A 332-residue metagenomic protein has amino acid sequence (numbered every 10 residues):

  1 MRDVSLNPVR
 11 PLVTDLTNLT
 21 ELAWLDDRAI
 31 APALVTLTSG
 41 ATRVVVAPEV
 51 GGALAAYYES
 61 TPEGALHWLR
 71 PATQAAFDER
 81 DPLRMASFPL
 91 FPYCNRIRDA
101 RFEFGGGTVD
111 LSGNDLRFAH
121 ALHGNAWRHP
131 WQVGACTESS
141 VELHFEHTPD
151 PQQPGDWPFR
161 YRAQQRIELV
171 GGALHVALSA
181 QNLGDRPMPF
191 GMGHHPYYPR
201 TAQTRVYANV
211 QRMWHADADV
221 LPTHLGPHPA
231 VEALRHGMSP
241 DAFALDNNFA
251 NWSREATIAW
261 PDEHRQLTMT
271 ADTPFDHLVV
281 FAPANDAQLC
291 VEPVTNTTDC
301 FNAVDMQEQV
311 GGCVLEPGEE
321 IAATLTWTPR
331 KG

Functional and structural regions predicted by a protein language model:
V4-L116, R254-F275, E319-R330: Beta-strand-rich N-terminal accessory domains
V9-L12, L16, P187-P189, P196-T273: Active-site/ligand-binding surface loops and adjacent short beta/alpha elements that line catalytic pockets across
W24-L25, A29, T38, E103 (+2 more regions): Extended, loop-rich substrate-binding clefts of extracytoplasmic carbohydrate-active enzymes
V35, V44, V141, L174-V176 (+2 more regions): Hydrophobic residues embedded in beta-strands of well-ordered beta-sheets
L37, V44, P48, H147-F190 (+1 more regions): Acidic, contiguous internal or C-terminal segments within carbohydrate-active enzymes that form a structured patch used
T42, H120-G134, R205-V206, L234-G311: Acidic/His-leaning functional-site neighborhoods
L66-R84, V109-P130, Y207-P229, Q288 (+2 more regions): Glycine-rich, pocket-lining loop/helix-strand segments that form or immediately flank
V310-I321: Intrinsically disordered, low-complexity Pro/Gly/Ser/Thr-rich segments with frequent PxxP/GP/PP motifs and embedded
